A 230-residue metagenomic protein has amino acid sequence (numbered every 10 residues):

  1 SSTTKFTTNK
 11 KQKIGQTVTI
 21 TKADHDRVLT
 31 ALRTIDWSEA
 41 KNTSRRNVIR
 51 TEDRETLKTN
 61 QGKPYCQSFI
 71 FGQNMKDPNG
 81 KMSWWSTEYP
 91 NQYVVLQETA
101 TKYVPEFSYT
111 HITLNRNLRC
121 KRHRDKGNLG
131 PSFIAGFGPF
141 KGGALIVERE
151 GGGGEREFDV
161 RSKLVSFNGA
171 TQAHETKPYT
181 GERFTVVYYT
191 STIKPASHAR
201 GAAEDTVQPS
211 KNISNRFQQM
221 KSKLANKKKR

Functional and structural regions predicted by a protein language model:
S1-L164, A170-R230: Fe(II)/2-oxoglutarate oxygenase catalytic core
